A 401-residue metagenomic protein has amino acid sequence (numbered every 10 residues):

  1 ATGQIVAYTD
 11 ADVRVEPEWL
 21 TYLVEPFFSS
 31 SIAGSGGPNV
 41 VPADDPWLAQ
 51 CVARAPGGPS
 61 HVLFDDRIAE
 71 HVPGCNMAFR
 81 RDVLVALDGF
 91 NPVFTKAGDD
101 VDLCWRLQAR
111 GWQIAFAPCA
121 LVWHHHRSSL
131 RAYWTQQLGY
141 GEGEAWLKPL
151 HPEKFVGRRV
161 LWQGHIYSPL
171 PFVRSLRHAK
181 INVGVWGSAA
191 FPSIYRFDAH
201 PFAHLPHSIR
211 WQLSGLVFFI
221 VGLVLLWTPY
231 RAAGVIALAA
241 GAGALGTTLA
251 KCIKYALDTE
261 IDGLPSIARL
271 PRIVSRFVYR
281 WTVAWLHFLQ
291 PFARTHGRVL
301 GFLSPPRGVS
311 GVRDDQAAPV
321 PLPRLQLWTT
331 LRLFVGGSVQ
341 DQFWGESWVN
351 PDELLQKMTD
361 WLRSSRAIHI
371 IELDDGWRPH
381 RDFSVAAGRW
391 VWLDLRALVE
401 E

Functional and structural regions predicted by a protein language model:
T2-G3, P73-L87: Conserved nucleotide-sugar donor-binding and metal-coordinating catalytic region shared by glycosyltransferases
V6: Short aromatic/hydrophobic "clamp" motif used to bind/position activated sugar donors
T9-A11, N91: Active-site acidic Asp-centered loop
V13-R14, F94: Acidic metal-phosphate-binding loop of nucleotide-sugar-dependent transferases
R14, E18-A49, Q113, H125: Conserved donor NDP-sugar-binding/catalytic core segment of glycosyltransferases
G37-P38, V52-E70, V85: Short, flexible, basic/aromatic active-site loop/helix in glycosyltransferases
K96-L103: Acidic donor-binding loop at a coil-to-helix junction in glycosyltransferase catalytic cores that engages
I114-G222, A250-H296: Active-site-adjacent helix/loop segment of glycosyltransferases that harbors family-specific signature motifs
